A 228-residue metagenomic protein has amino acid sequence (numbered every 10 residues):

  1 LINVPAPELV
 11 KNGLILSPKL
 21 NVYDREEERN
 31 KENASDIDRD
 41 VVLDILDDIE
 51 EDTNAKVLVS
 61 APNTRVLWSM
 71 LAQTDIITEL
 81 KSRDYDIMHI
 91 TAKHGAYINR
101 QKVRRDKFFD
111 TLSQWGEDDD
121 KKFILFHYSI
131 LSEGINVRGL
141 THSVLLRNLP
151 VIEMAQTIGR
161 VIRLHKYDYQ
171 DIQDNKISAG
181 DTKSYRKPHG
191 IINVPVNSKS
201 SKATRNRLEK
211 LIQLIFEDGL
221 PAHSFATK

Functional and structural regions predicted by a protein language model:
L1, I15-K19, R83-Y85, R138-H142 (+1 more regions): Short glycine-/polar-rich loops that comprise or flank the Walker A/P-loop and associated switch/sensor motifs
L1-W68, A72-Q73: Conserved interdomain linker/interface between the two RecA-like ATPase lobes of SF2 helicase motors
I2-P5, V22-D24, H89-T91, L145 (+1 more regions): Structural signal for conserved beta-strand scaffold positions within catalytic alpha/beta enzyme cores
P7-G13, E26-K31, H94-N99, K199-K202 (+1 more regions): A short acidic, often aromatic-flanked loop/helix-cap motif at beta-alpha or helix-coil junctions that lines enzyme
D40-L58, N63-V66, K199-K228: Long, largely alpha-helical accessory region at the distal end of helicase-like NTP-driven motors
T53-A55, Y85, D120-K122: Short coil/turn segments at beta-strand junctions that form active-site/ligand-binding loops
N63-A92, L140: Conserved helicase motor "Helicase C" RecA-like lobe of SF1/SF2 P-loop NTPases
K93-S224: Conserved RecA-like P-loop NTPase helicase motor core
